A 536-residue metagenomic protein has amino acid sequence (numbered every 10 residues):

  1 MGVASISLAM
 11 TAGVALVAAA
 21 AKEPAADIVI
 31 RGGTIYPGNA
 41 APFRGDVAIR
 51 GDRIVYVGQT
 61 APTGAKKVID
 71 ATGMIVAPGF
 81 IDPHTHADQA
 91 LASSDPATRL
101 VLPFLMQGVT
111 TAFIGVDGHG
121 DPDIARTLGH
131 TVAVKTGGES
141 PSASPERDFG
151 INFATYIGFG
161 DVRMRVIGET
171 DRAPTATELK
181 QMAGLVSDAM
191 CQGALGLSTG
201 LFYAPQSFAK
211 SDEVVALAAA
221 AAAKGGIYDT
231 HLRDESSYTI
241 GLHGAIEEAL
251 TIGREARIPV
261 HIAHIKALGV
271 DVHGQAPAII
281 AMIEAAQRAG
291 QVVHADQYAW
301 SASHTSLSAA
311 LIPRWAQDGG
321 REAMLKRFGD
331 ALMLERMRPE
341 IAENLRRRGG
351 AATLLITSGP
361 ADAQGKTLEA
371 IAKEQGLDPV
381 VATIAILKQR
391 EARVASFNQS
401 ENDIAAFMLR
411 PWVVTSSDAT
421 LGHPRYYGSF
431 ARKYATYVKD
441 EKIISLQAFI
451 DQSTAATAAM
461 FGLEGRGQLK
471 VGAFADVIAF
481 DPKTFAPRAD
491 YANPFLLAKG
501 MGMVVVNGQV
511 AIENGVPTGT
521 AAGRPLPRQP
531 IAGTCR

Functional and structural regions predicted by a protein language model:
G2-A15: Bacterial N-terminal signal peptides
K22-A26, I35-G79: Histidine-rich, glycine-flanked metal-binding segment
I35-D46, E369, V394-I404, S445-I450 (+1 more regions): Acidic, glycine-enriched loop/beta-strand segments at the rims of small-molecule binding/catalytic pockets
A71-V76, F80-T85, S93-L197, Q291-V293 (+2 more regions): Divalent-metal coordination cores built from histidine and acidic residues
F80-A90, Y228-D234: Histidine-centered catalytic micro-motifs
G150, T155-A176, M182-A204, A218 (+1 more regions): Active-site neighborhoods of metal-dependent hydrolases
D188, A194-I246: Divalent metal-binding pocket/active-site signature
R327-D330, A406-W412, D418, S429 (+1 more regions): C-terminal cap of metal-dependent C-N hydrolases
